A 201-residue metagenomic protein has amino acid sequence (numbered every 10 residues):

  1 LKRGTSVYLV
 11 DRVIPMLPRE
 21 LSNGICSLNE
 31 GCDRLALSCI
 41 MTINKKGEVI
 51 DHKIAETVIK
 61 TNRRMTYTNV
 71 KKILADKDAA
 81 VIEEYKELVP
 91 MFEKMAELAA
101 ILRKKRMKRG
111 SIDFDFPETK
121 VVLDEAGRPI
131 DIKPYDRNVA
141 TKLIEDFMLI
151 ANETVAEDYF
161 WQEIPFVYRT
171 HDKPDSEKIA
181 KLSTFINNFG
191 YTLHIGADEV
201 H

Functional and structural regions predicted by a protein language model:
L1-H201: Conserved, carboxylate-rich catalytic/transport cores that coordinate ions
